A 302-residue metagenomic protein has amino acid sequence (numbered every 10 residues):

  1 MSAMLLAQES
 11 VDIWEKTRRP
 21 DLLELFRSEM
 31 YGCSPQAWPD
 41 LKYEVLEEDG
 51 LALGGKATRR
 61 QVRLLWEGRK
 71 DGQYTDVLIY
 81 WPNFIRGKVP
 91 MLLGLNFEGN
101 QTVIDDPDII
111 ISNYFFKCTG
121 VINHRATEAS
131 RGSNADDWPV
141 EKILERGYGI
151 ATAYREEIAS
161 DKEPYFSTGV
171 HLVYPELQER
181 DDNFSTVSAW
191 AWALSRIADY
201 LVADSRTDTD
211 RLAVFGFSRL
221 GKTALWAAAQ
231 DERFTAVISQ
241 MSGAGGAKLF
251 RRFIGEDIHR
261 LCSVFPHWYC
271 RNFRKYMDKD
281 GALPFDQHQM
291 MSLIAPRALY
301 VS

Functional and structural regions predicted by a protein language model:
M1-D76, Y80, F84-V89, G99 (+2 more regions): N-terminal targeting or regulatory segments adjacent to alpha/beta-hydrolase or S9 domains
L93, V214-G216, Q240: Short beta-strand immediately N-terminal to the catalytic nucleophile in serine-hydrolase-like folds
L95-D204, T209, F250-R252: Cap/lid segment of the alpha/beta-hydrolase catalytic domain
V170-V173, S239-M290: Mobile cap/lid helix-loop segments that gate and shape the active-site cleft of serine hydrolases
R206-S218: Alpha/beta-hydrolase fold nucleophile elbow
G216-A228: Glycine-rich nucleophile elbow surrounding the catalytic serine of serine-hydrolase chemistry
A229, D280-S302: Serine-hydrolase catalytic core
A229-T235: Conserved hydrolase catalytic core segment
